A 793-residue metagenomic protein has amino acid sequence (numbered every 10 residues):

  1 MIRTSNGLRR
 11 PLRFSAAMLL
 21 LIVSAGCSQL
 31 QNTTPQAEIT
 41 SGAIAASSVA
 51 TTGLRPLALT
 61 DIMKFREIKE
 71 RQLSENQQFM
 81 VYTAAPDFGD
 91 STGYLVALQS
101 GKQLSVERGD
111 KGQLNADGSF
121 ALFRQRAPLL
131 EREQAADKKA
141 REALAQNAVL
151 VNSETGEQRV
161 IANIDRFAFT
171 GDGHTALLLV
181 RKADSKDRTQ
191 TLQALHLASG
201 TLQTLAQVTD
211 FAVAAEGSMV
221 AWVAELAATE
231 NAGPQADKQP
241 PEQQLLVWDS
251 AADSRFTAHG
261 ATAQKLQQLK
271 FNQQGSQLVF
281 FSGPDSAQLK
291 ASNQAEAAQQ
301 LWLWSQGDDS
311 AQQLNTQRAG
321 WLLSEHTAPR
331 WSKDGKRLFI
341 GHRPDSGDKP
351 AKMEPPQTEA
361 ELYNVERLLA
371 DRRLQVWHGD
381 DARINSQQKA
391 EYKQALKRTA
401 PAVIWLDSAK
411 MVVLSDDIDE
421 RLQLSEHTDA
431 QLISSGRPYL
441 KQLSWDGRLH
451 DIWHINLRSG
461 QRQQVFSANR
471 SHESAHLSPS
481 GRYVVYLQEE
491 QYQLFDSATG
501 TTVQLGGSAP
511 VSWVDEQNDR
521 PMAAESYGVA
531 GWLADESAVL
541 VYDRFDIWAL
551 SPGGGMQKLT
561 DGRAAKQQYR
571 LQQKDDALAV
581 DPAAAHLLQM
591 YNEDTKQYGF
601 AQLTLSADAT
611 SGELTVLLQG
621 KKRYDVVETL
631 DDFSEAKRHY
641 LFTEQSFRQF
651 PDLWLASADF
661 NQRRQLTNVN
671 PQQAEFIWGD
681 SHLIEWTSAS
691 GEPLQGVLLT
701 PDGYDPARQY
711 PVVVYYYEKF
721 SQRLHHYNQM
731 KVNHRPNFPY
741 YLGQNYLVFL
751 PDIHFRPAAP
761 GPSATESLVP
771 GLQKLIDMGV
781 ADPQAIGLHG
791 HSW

Functional and structural regions predicted by a protein language model:
M1-R10: N-terminal secretory signal peptides that target proteins for export/translocation
I2, L19-L20, A689, P783: Exposed boundary/loop context
T4, F123-R124, A236, G761 (+1 more regions): Generic N-terminal leader/processing signal
P11-L12, M778: Intrinsically disordered, low-complexity Ser/Thr/Pro-rich tracts
F14-P651, L655-A656, F676-W678, Q729: Beta-propeller folds
V626-W793: Serine-hydrolase catalytic core recognition
